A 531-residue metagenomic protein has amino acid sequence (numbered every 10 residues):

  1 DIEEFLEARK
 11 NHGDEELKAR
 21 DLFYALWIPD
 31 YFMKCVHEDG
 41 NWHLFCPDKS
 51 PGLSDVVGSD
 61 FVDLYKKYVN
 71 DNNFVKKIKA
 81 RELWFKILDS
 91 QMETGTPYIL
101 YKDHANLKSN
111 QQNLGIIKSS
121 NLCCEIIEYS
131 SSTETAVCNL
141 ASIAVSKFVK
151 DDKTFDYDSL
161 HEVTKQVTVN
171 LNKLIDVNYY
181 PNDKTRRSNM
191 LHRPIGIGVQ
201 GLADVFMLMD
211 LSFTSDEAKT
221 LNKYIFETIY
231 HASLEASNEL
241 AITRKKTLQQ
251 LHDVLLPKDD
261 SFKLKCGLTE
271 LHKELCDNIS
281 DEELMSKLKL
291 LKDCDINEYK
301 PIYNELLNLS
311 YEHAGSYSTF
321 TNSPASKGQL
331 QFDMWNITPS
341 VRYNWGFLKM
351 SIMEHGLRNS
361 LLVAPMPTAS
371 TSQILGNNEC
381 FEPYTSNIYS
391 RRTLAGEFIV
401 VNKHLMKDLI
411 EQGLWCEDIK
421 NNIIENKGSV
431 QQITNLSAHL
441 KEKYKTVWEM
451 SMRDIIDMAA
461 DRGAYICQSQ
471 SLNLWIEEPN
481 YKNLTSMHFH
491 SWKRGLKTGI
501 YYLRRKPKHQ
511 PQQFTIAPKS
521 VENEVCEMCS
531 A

Functional and structural regions predicted by a protein language model:
D1-L6, I87-N106, N110-S142, L191-F213 (+4 more regions): Conserved phosphate/anionic-ligand binding catalytic regions in large, soluble enzymes, centered on
D1-Y157, Y180-R187, S233-D253, P257-N322 (+2 more regions): Active-site cavity-forming subdomains of large catalytic enzyme subunits
G13-K18, K66-N73, A144-D158, Y180-M190 (+5 more regions): Glycine- and acidic
I127-Y129, L171, I175-D176, Y311 (+5 more regions): Catalytic alpha/beta core of large soluble enzyme barrels
N139, E162-P181, A203-M209: Long, well-ordered alpha-helical segments
P181-H192, V205-F206, F347-L348, L357-R358 (+1 more regions): Active-site-adjacent structural elements in folded domains
E217-A236: Glycine-rich and small/hydrophobic secondary-structure elements
E527: Cys/His/Pro-rich metal-binding microdomains
